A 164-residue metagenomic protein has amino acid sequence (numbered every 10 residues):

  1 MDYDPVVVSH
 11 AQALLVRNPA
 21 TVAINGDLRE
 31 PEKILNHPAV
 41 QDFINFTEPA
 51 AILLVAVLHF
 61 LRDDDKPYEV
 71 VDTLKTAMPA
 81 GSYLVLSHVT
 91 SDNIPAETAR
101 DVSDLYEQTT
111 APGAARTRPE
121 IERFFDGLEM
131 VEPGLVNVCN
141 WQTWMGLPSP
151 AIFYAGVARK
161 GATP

Functional and structural regions predicted by a protein language model:
Y3-P164: Alpha-helical subdomain
